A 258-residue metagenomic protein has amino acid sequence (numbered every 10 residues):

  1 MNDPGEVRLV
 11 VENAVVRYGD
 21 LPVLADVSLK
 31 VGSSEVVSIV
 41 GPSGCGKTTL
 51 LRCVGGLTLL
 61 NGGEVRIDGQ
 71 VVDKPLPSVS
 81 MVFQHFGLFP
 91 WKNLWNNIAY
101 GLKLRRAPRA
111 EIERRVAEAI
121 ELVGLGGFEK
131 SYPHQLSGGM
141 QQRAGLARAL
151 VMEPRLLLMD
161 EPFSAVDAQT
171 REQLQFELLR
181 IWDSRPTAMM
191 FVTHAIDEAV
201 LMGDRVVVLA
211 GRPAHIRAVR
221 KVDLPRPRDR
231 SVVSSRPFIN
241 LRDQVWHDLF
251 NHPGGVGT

Functional and structural regions predicted by a protein language model:
V40-P42: The feature captures the beta-strand-to-loop junction immediately N-terminal to the Walker
G55: Helix-to-loop junction immediately C-terminal to a conserved catalytic motif
G63-P75: Conserved ABC transporter NBD signature motif
K92-A99: Short coil-to-helix segment of the ABC ATPase nucleotide-binding domain corresponding to the Q-loop/switch region
K103, A110-F128, R180: Conserved ABC ATPase "signature" region
S131-H134, M152: Conserved signature/switch motifs of ABC ATPase nucleotide-binding domains
L146: Hydrophobic anchor residue at the start of the ABC signature
